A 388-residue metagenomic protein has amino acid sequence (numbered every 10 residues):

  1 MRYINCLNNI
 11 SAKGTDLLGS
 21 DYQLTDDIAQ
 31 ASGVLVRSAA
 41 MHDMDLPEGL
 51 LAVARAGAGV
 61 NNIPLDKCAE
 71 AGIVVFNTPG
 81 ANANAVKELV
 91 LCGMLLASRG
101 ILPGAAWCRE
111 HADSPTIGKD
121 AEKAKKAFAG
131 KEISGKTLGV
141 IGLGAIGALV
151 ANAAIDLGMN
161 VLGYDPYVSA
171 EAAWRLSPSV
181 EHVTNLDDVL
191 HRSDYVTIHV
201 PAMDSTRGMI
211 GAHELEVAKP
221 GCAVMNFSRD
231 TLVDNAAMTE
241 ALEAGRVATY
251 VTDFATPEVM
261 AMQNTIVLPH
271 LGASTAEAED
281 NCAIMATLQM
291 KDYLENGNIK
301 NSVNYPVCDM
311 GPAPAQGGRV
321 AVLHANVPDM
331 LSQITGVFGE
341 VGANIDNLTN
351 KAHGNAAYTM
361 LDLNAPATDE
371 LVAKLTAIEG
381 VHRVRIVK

Functional and structural regions predicted by a protein language model:
M1-T78, H191, G211-H213, V217 (+4 more regions): An N-terminal-biased, well-structured beta-alpha scaffold segment characteristic of Rossmann-like dinucleotide-binding
H42-M44, L162, P166-V259, S274: Rossmann-like adenosine-cofactor binding region
P79-T137, N298-V303: Phosphate-binding beta-alpha-beta segment of Rossmann-like dinucleotide-binding domains, i.e., the NAD(P)
K87-A106, N152-M159, M285-N298, T335-G339 (+1 more regions): Oxidoreductase and adenylate-handling cofactor-binding alpha/beta cores
L143-G144: Glycine-rich Rossmann-fold phosphate-binding loop(s) that bind the pyrophosphate of adenine dinucleotide cofactors
G147-A148: N-terminal Rossmann-fold NAD(P) dinucleotide-binding loop
A212, P220-P314, L323-A325, Y358 (+2 more regions): Rossmann-like dinucleotide-binding domain for NAD(H)/NADP(H)
N304-K388: A conserved regulatory-domain signal marking ACT and ACT-like small-molecule sensing domains and adjacent regulatory
